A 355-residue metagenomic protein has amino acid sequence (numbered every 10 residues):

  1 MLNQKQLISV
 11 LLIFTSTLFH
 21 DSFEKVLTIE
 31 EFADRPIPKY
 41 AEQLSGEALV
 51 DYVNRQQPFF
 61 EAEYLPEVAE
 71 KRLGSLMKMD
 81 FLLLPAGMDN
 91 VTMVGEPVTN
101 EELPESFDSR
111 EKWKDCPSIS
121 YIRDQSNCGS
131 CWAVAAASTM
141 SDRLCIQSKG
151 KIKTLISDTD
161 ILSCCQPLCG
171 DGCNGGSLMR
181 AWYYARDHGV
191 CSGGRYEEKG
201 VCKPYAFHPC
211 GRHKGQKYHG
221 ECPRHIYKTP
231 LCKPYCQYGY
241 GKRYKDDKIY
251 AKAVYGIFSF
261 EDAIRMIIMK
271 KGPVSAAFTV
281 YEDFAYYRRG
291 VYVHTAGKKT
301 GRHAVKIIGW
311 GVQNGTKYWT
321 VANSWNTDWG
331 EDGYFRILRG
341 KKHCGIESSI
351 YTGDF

Functional and structural regions predicted by a protein language model:
Q4, I8-S9, F14-F355: Catalytic-core signature of thiol
